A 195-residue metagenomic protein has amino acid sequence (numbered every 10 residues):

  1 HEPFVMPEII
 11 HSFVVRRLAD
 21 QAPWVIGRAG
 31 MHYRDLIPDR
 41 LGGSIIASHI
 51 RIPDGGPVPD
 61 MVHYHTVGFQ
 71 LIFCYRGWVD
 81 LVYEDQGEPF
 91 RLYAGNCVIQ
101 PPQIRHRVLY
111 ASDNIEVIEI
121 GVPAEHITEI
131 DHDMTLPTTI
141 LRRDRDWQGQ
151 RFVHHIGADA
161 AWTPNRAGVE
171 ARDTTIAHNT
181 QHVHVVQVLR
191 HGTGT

Functional and structural regions predicted by a protein language model:
H1-G55, I127-G194: A short, N-terminal "cap"/entry segment at the start of jelly-roll beta-barrel domains of the cupin/DSBH fold
L36, Y83-I104: Short acidic-glycine-tyrosine-enriched beta hairpin
R40, D85, Y110-S112: A generic beta-sheet turn/junction motif
H49-D54, H63-L81, V122, V188-T195: Short, conserved beta-strand element in jelly-roll/cupin
P59-T66, Y83, F90, L109-Y110 (+1 more regions): Short histidine-centered beta-strand/loop micro-motifs that create catalytic or ligand/metal-coordination sites
F73, R91, I99, L109-Y110 (+1 more regions): Well-ordered beta-strand positions
L81-Y83, V117: Short hydrophobic/aromatic-rich beta-strand segments that constitute the beta-sheet cores of beta-sandwich/beta-barrel
Y93, P102-I127: Ligand-binding loop in jelly-roll beta-barrel domains
